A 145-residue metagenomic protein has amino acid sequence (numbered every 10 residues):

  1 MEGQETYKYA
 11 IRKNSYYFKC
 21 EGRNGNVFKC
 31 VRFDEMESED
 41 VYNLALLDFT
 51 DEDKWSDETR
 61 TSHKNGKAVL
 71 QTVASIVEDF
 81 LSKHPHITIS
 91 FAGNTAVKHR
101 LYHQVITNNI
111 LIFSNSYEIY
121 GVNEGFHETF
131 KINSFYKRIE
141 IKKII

Functional and structural regions predicted by a protein language model:
M1-I145: Non-catalytic substrate-recognition and accessory regions of acyl/acetyltransferase enzymes
